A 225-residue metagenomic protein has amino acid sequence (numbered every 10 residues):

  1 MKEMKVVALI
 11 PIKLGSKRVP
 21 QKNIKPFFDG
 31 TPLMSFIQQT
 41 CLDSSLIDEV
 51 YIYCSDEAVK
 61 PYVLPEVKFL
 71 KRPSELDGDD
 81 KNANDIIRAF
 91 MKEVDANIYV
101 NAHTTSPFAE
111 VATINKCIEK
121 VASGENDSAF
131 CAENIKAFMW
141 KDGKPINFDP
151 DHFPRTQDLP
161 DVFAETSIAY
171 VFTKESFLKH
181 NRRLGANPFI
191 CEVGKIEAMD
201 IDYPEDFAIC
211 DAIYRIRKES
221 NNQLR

Functional and structural regions predicted by a protein language model:
M1-P20: N-terminal nucleotide-binding beta1-loop-alpha1 segment
L33-V50: A short, N-terminal amphipathic alpha-helix
I47, A96, E125-D127: Short, high-confidence coil segments that cap the C-terminus of an alpha-helix and link into the following beta-strand
Y51, E57-V100, A109-K116: Short phosphate-binding loop-to-helix
K60, F177-L178, F207: A generic structural signal for short hydrophobic patches within well-formed alpha-helices
D80, D85-I86, P107-E197: Conserved core of the sugar-phosphate nucleotidyltransferase
A102-T104: Active-site acidic Asp-centered loop
E197-R225: Hydrophobic helical membrane-anchoring modules
